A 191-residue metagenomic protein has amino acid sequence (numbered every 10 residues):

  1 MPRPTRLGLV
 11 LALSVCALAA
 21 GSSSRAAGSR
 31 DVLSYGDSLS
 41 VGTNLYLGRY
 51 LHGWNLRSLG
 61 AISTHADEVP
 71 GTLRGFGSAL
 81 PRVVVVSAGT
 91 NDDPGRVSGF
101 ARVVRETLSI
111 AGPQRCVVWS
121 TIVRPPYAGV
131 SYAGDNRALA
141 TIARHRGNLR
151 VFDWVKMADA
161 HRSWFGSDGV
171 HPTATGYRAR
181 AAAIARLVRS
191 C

Functional and structural regions predicted by a protein language model:
P2-A26: Secretory targeting and sorting signals
A19-L33, R186-C191: Intrinsically disordered, low-complexity, Pro/Ser/Thr/Asn/Gly/Ala-rich spacer/linker segments adjacent to signal
A27-V103, P125-G134: Conserved SGNH/GDSL esterase-like catalytic core that processes O-acyl groups on lipids and polysaccharides
L33-Y35, V118, R150-F152: Hydrophobic/aromatic beta-strand patches that form the interior of the parallel beta-sheet core in alpha/beta enzyme
L59-A61, S120, F152-M157: Conserved beta-strand termini and adjacent loop/short-helix elements that scaffold enzyme active sites in alpha/beta
T107-L108: Histidine-anchored nucleotide/phosphate-binding helix
G112-V117: A short helix->loop->beta-strand "cap" motif at the edges of active sites that frequently abuts
P125-C191: Catalytic His-Asp segment of secreted/periplasmic serine-dependent ester chemistry enzymes
